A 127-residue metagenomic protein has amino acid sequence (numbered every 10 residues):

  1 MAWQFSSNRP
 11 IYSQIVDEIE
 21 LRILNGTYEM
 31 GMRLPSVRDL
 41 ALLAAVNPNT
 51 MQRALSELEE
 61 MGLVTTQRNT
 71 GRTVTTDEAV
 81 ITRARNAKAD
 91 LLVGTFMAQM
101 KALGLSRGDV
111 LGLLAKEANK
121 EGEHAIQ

Functional and structural regions predicted by a protein language model:
M1-R33, D39, V80, A87-Q127: Extreme N-terminal segment that seeds HTH/winged-HTH DNA-binding domains in transcriptional regulators
T27-Y28, E57, G62-L63: Short hinge/loop at the helix->beta-strand junction immediately C-terminal to the helix-turn-helix recognition helix
R33-A44, L58: A short alpha-helical element within helix-turn-helix/winged-helix DNA-binding domains across DNA-binding proteins
L34, T66-E78: Short, Lys/Arg-rich nucleic-acid/phosphate-binding segment
V37, G62-T66, L113: Secondary-structure boundary/capping motif
N49: Key DNA-contact positions within bacterial/archaeal DNA-binding proteins
